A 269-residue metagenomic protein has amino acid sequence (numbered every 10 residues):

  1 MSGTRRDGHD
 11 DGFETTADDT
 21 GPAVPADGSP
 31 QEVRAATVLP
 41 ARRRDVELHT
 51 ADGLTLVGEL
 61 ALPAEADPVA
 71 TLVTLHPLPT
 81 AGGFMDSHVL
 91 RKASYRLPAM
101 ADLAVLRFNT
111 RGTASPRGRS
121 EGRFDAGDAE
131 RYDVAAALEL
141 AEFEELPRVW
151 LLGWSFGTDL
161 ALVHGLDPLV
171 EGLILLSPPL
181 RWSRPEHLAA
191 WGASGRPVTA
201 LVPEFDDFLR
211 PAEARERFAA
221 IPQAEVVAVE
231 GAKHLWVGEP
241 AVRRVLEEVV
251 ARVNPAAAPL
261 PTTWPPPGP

Functional and structural regions predicted by a protein language model:
G3-E65: N-terminal cap/lid segment of alpha/beta-hydrolase-fold proteins
E47-H49, L54-L62, P68-E144: Serine-hydrolase catalytic machinery in alpha/beta-hydrolase-like enzymes
G153-A161: Gly/Ala-rich beta-loop-alpha elbow adjacent to hydrolase catalytic centers
R181-W182, E204-L209, H234-L235: Acidic catalytic loop of the alpha/beta-hydrolase fold
E186-L188, L209-A219, A241: Short alpha-helix in the alpha/beta-hydrolase fold that links the catalytic acid
S194-G195, A200-V202, D206: Short beta-strand/loop motif that positions the catalytic acidic residue of the alpha/beta-hydrolase fold
A219-L235: Catalytic histidine neighborhood in serine/cysteine hydrolases with alpha/beta-hydrolase-type architecture
A232-R244: Catalytic histidine-centered segment of alpha/beta-hydrolase-like enzymes
